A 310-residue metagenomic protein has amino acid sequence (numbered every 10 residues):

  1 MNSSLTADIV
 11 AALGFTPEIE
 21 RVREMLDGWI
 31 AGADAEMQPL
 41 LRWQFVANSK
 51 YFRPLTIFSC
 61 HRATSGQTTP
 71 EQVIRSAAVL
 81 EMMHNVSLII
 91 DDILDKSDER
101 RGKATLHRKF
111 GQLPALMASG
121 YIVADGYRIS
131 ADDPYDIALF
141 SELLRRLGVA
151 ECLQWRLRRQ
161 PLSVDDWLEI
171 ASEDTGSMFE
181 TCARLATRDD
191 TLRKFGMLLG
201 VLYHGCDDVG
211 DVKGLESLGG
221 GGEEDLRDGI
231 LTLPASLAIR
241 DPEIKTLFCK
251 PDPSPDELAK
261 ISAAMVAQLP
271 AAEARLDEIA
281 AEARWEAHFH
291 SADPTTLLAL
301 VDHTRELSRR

Functional and structural regions predicted by a protein language model:
M1-R108, E142-L143, L153-P161, E216-S217 (+1 more regions): Conserved N-terminal diphosphate/IPP-binding helix and adjacent helical/loop segment of trans-prenyltransferase domains
A47-S59, S177, L233-P234, E257 (+1 more regions): Catalytic cores of Mg2+-dependent Asp-rich isoprenoid enzymes
T56, G126, A150, D207 (+2 more regions): Residue-level signal for inorganic ion chemistry
F58-R62, A124-A131, R184, R188 (+1 more regions): Short glycine/serine- and small hydrophobic-enriched flexible loop segments
V73-S97, G176, E180, T187-S217 (+2 more regions): Active-site alpha-helical segments that house and flank conserved acidic catalytic motifs for diphosphate chemistry
R100-A124, P161-T175, K194, E216-P242 (+1 more regions): Divalent-cation-assisted or electrostatically stabilized phosphate/pyrophosphate-binding catalytic cores
Y127-L144, K245-K250, L269: Transmembrane helix-loop-helix
P134-L199: Carboxylate- and glycine-rich phosphate/diphosphate-binding segment that chelates Mg2+/Mn2+
